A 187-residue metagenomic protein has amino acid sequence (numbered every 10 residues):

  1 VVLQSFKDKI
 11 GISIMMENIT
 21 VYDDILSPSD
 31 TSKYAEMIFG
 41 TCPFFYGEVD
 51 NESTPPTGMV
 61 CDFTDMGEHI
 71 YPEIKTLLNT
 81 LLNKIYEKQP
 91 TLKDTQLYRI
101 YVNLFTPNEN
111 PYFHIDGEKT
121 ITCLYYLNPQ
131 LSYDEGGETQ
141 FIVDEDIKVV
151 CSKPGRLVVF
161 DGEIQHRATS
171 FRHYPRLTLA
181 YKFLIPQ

Functional and structural regions predicted by a protein language model:
F6, I10-D94: Non-heme Fe(II)/2-oxoglutarate
K75, N79, N83-Q187: Catalytic core of non-heme Fe(II) oxygenases with the double-stranded beta-helix
